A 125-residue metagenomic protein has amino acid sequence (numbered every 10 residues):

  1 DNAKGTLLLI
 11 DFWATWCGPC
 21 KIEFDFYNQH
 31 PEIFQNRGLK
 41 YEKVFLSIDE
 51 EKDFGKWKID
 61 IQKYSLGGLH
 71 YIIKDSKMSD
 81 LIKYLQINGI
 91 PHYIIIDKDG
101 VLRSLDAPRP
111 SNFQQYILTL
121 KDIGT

Functional and structural regions predicted by a protein language model:
D1-K21, Y27: Short active-site neighborhood of thiol/selenol oxidoreductases, capturing the structured segment around
T6-L8, Y41, P91: Alpha/beta-hydrolase fold active-site loops
L7-D11, G18, M78, Y116-G124: N-terminal targeting or signal-anchor segments and their processing/structural boundaries
I10, V44-L46, Y71, I94: Conserved hydrophobic packing residues within short motifs/helices of P-loop NTPase cores of ABC-family ATPases
W16-P19, E50-F54, M78-D80, L102-R103 (+1 more regions): Flexible loop/turn segments at secondary-structure boundaries
I22-K63, S76-I82: Structural microenvironment flanking redox-active thiols in thiol-disulfide oxidoreductases
K58-K98: Short, internal strand/loop/helix patches that form the active-site neighborhood or redox-interaction surface
I90, I95-T125: Thiol-/selenol-based redox modules, centered on thioredoxin-like and closely related oxidoreductase domains
